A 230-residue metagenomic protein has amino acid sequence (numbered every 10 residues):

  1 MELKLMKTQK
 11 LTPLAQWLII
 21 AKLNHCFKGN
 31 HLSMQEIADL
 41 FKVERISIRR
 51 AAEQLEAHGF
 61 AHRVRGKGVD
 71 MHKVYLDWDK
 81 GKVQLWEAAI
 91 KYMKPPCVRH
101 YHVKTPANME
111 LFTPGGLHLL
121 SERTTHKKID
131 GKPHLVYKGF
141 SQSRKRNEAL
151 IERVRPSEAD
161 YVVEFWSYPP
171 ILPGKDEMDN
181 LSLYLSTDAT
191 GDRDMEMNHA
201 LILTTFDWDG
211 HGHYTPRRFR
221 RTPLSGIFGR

Functional and structural regions predicted by a protein language model:
M1, E87-R230: Long, low-complexity, charge-rich intrinsically disordered regions
M1-A21: Short alpha-helical segments that sit at the start of domains
Q9-A15, N30, R50, Q54 (+1 more regions): Short glycine/proline-centered loop/turn elements that form peptide/ligand docking sites
L23-G29, P173-G174: Short helix-capping/hinge SLiMs at alpha-helix to coil transitions
F27-F41: Short acidic, hydrophobic short linear motifs in intrinsically disordered regions
K42-A57: Short amphipathic alpha-helical interaction segments
E56-K67: A short, conserved structural fragment
K67-D77: Minor-groove-contacting beta-hairpin "wing" of winged helix-turn-helix DNA-binding domains
